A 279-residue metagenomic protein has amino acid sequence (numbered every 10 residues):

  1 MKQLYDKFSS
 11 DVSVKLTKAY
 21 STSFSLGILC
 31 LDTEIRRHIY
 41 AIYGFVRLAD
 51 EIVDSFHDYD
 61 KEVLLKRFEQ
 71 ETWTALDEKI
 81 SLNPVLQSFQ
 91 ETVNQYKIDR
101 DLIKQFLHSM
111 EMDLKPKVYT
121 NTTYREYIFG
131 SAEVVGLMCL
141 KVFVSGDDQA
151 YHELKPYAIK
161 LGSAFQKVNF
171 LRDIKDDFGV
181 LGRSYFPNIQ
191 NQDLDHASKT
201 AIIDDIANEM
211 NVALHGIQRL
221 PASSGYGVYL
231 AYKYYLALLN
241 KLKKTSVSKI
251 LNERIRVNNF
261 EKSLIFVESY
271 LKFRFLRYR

Functional and structural regions predicted by a protein language model:
M1-K167, L171-R279: Catalytic cores of Mg2+-dependent Asp-rich isoprenoid enzymes
